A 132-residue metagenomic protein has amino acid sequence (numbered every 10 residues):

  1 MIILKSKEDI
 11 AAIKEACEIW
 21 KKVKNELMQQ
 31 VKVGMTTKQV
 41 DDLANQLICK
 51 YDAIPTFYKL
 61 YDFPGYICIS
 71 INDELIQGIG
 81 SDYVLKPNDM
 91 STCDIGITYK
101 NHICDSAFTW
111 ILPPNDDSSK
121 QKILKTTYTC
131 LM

Functional and structural regions predicted by a protein language model:
M1-M132: Active-site neighborhoods and metal-handling regions in enzymes and metal-associated proteins
